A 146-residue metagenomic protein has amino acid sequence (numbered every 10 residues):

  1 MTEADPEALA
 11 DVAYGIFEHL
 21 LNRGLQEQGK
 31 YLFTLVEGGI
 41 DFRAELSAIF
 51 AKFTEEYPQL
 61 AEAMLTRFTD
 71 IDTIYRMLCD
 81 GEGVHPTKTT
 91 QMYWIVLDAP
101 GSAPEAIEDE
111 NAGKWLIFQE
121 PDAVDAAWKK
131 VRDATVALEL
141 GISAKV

Functional and structural regions predicted by a protein language model:
M1-N111: Charge-rich, low-complexity segments
L97-V146: Extended amphipathic alpha-helical regions
